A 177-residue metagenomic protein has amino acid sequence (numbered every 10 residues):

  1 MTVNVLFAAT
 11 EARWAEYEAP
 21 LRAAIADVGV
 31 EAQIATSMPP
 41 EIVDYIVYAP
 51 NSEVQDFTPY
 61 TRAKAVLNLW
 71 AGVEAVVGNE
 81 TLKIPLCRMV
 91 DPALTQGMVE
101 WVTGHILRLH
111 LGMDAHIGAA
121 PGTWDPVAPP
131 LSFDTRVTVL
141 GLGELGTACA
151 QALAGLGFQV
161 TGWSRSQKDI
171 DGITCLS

Functional and structural regions predicted by a protein language model:
M1-D44: N-terminal glycine-/charge-rich "phosphate-binding" loop or analogous flexible N-terminal tail
L6-F7, V30-A35, V43-A49, K64-L69 (+1 more regions): Short, hydrophobic beta-strand segments that form beta-sheet elements in well-ordered domains
A15, V54-D56, V76, T147-A148 (+1 more regions): Glycine/Thr-rich phosphate-binding loops of Rossmann-like dinucleotide-binding domains
A26, E80, A154: Anion (oxyanion) recognition and catalysis
E31-I42, Q55-D56, I170-S177: Short acidic low-complexity segments
D44-A119: Phosphate/diphosphate ligand-binding glycine-rich loop within oxidoreductases
A119-D125: A short, charged, Gly/Pro-tolerant segment at domain boundaries
V127-S177: Rossmann-like dinucleotide/phosphate-binding beta-alpha-beta segment
